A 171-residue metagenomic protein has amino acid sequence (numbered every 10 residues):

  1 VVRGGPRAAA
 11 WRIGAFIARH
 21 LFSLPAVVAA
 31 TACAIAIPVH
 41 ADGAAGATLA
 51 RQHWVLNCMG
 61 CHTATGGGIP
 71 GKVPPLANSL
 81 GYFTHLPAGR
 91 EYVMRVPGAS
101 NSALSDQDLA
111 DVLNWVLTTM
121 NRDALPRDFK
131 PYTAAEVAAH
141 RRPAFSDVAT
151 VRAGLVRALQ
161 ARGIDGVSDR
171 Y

Functional and structural regions predicted by a protein language model:
V1-L21: N-terminal secretory signal peptides that target proteins for export/translocation
S23-A34: Bacterial N-terminal signal peptides
A34-H53, I69: Electrostatic cytochrome c docking/interface patches
A47, G67-S102: Gly/Gly-Pro-rich "capping" loops immediately C-terminal to redox-active cysteine motifs in periplasmic/lumenal
W54-A64, V112: The canonical Cys-X-X-Cys-His
H62-G67, L117-T118: Detector for the c-type heme attachment site
A103-D111, W115: Internal catalytic or translocation cores that form aromatic/hydrophobic pockets or channels for amphipathic metabolites
Q107, T118-Y171: Flexible coil segments in periplasmic/lumen-exposed cytochrome c-class electron-transfer proteins
